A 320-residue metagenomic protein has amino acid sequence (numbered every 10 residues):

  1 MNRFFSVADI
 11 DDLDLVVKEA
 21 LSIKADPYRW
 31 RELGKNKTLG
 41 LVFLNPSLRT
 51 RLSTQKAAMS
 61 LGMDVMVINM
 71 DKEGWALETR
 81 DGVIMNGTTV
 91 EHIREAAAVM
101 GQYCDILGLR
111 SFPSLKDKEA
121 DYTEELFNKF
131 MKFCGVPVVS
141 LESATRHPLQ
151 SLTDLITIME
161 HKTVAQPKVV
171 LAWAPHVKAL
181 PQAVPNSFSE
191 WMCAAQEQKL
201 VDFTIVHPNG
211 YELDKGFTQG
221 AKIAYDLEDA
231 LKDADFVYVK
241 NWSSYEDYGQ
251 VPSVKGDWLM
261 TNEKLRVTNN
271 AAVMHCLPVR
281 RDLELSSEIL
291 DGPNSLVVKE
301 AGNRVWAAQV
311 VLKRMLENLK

Functional and structural regions predicted by a protein language model:
M1-L52, K56: Positively charged, low-complexity intrinsically disordered leader regions
L33-L39, Q166-K168, N270: Phosphate-coordination loops involved in phosphoryl transfer and adenosine-cofactor binding
G34-L41, P46-M159, R281: Phosphate/diphosphate ligand-binding glycine-rich loop within oxidoreductases
L44-V67, M159-K240: Glycine-rich phosphate/diphosphate-binding loop of Rossmann-like nucleotide-binding domains
C134-V136, E197-V201, R266-M274: A short helix->loop->beta-strand "cap" motif at the edges of active sites that frequently abuts
G216-S295: Rossmann-like adenosine-cofactor binding region
D291-K320: C-terminal helix-to-coil terminal segments
